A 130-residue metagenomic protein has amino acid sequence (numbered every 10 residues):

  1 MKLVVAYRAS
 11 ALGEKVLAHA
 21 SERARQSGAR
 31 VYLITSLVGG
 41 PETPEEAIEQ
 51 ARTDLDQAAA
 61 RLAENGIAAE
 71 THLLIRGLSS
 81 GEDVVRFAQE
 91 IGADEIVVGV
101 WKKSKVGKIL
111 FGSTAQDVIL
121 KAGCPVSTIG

Functional and structural regions predicted by a protein language model:
M1-E49, R61-I67: Small/aliphatic-rich secondary-structure junction motif
V31, A69-T71, V126: Hydrophobic anchor at the start of a short beta-strand that flanks the dinucleotide cofactor-binding loop
I48-D54, R86, L110-A115: Charged helix-capping and loop-helix junction motifs
E64-I96: Structural beta-alpha unit
E95-L120: Glycine-rich, Arg-bearing micro-motifs that act as flexible, cationic patches
C124-G130: Short, flexible loop segments at boundaries between secondary-structure elements
